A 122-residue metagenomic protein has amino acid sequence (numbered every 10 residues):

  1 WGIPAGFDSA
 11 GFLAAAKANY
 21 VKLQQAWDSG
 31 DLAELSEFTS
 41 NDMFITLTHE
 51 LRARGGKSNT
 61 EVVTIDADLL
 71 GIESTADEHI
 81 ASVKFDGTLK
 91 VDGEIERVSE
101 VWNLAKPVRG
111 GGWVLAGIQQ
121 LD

Functional and structural regions predicted by a protein language model:
W1-T60: Core segments of small alpha/beta cavity-forming domains
G6, A10, R54, I65-D68 (+4 more regions): Surface-exposed loop/turn and secondary-structure junction residues enriched for glycine/proline
S29, H49, D86, V98-E100 (+1 more regions): General N-terminal targeting signals
H49-E50, F85-D92, N103-P107: Short, surface-exposed linear patches
G56-I95: Surface-exposed, charged secondary-structure patches
I80, E94-D122: Short beta-strand edge/turn micro-motifs at domain boundaries
